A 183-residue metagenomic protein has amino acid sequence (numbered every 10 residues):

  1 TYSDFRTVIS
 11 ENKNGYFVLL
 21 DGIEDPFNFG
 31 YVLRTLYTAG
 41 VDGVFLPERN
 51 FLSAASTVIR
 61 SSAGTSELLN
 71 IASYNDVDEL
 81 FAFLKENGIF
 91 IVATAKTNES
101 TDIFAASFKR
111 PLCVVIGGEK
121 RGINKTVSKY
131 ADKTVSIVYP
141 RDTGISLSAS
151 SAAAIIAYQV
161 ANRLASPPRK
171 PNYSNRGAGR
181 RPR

Functional and structural regions predicted by a protein language model:
T1-T7, E11, R169-R183: N-terminal positively charged helical leader segments and presequences
R6-E99: RNA substrate-binding interface of SAM-dependent RNA methyltransferases
Y31, T65, G118, I123 (+1 more regions): Gly/Ser/Thr-rich helix-start
T38, T57-T65, S128-R180: Structured adenosyl-cofactor binding patch, chiefly the S-adenosyl-L-methionine
V92-I145: Active-site/ligand-binding-proximal alpha/beta "capping" segment
